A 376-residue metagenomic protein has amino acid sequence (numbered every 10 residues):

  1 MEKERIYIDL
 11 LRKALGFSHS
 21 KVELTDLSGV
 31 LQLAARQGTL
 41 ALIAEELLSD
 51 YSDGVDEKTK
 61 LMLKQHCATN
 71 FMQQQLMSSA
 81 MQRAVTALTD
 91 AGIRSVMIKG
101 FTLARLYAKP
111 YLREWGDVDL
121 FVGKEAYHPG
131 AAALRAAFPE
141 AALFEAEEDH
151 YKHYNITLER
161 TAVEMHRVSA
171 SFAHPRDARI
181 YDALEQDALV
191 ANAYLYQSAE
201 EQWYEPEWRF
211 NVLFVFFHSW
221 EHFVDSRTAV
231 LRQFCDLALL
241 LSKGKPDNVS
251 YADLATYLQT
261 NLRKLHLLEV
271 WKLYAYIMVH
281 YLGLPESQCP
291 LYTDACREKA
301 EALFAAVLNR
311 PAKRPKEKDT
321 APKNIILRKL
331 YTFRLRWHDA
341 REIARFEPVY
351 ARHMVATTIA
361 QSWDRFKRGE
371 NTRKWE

Functional and structural regions predicted by a protein language model:
M1-G116, V122-E376: Conserved NTP-donor binding/palm subdomain of two-metal-ion nucleotidyltransferases/polymerases, i.e., the charged
